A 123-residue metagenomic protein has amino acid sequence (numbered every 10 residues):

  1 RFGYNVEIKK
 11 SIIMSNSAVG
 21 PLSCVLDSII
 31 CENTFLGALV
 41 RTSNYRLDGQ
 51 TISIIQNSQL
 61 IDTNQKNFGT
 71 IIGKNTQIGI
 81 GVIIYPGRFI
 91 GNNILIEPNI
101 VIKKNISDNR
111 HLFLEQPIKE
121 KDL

Functional and structural regions predicted by a protein language model:
Y4-N5, K10-L123: Glycine-rich hexapeptide-repeat left-handed beta-helix
